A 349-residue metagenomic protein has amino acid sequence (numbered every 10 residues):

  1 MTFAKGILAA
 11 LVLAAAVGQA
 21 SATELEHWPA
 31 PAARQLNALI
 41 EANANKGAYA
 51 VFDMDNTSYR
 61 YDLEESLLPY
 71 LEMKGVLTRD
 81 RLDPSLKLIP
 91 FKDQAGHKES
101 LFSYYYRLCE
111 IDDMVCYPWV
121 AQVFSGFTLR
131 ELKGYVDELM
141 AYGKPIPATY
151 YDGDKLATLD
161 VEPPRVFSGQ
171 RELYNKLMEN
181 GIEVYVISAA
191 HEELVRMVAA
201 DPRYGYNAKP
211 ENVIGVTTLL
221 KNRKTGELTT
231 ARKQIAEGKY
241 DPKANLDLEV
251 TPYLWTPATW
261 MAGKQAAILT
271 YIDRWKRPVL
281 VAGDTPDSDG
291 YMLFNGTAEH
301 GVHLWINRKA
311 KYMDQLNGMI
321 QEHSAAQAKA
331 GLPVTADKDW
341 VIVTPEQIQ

Functional and structural regions predicted by a protein language model:
M1-I7: Bacterial N-terminal signal peptides that target proteins for export
I7, L11-L13, Q19-M54, D62 (+1 more regions): Non-catalytic pre-domain segments flanking phosphatase-related domains
L11-A14, G18, L82-L86, P90-D93 (+3 more regions): Charged/polar interaction segments and conserved charged motifs
T23-P31, Q35, E41-A42, G47-Y49 (+2 more regions): C-terminal cap/substrate-recognition subdomain and adjoining C-terminal extension of metal-dependent phosphatase-like
D62, M114-V115, E193, A262: A generic alpha-helix surface/boundary motif
E64-S66, L71-E72, V76-V161: A metal-dependent, Asp-based hydrolase signature
